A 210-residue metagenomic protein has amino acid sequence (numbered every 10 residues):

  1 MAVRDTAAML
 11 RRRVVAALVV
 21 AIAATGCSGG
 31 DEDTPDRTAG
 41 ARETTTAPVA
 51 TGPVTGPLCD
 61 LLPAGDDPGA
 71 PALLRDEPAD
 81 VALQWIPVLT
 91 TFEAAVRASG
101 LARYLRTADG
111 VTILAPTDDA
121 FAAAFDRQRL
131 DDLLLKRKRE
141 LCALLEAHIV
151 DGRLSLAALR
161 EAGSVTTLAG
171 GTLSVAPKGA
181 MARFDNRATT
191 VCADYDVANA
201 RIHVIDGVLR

Functional and structural regions predicted by a protein language model:
A2-R13, A21, C27-R210: Mature, structured domains of secreted/extracytosolic soluble proteins
A17: Short, flexible, mixed-charge glycine/proline-rich loop motifs that serve as phosphate/nucleic-acid-contacting
